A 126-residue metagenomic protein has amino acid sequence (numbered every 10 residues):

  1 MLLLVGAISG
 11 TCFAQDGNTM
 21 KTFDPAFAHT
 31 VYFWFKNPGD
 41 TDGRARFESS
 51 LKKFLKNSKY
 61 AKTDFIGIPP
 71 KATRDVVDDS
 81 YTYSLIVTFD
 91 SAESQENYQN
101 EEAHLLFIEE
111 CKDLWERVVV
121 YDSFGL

Functional and structural regions predicted by a protein language model:
M1-S9: Bacterial N-terminal signal peptides
G10-T82, I86, D90-N97, S123-L126: Short S/T/G/P-rich N-terminal loop/turn motif that feeds into the first structured element of a domain
S84, E101, R117-V118: Surface-exposed loop/turn and secondary-structure junction residues enriched for glycine/proline
E96-N100, I108-C111, W115: Short, exposed beta-strand-loop hairpins at the edges of beta-sheets in extracellular/periplasmic proteins
E110-L126: Charge-dense polyanion-binding interfaces
